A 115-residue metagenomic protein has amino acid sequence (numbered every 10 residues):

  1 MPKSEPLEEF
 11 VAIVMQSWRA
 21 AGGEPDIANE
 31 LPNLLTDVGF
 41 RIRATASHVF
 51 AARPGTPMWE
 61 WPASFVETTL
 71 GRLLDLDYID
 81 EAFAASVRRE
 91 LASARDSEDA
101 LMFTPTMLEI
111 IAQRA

Functional and structural regions predicted by a protein language model:
M1-T56: Conserved catalytic/acceptor-binding region of the Class I
P2, M102-T104: Generic, ordered loop/turn and secondary-structure boundary motif
F40, A112-A115: C-terminal beta-strand of the catalytic ATP-binding
R43-M102: C-terminal helical/coil "lid" or tail adjacent to the Rossmann-like core of SAM-dependent
P105-E109: Short hydrophobic/aromatic beta-strand or adjacent loop that forms the aromatic wall/cage of a ligand/substrate-binding
